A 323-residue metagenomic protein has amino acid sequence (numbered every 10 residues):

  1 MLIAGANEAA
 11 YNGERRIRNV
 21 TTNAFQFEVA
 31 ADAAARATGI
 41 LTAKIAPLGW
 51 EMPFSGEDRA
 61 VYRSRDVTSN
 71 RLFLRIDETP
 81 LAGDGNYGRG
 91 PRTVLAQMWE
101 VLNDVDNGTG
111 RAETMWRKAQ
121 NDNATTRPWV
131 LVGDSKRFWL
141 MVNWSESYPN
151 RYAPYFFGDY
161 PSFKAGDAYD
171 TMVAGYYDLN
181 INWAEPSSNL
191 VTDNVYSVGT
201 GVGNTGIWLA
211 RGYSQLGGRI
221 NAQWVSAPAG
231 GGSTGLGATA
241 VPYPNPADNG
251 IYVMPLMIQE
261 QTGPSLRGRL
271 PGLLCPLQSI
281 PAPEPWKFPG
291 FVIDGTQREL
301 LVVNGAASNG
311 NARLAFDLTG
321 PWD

Functional and structural regions predicted by a protein language model:
M1-E8: Short coil-to-beta transition motif at edge beta-strands of beta-rich domains
E8-G232: Small/polar beta-strand repeat architecture
G175-D323: Long, low-complexity regulatory tails in eukaryotic proteins
